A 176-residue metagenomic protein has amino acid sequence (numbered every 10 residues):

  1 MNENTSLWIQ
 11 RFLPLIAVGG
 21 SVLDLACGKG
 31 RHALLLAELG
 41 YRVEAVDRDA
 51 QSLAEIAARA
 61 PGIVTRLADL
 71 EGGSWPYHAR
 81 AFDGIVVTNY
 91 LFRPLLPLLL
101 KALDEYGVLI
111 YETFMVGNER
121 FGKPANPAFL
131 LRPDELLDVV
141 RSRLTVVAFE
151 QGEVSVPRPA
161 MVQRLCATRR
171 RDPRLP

Functional and structural regions predicted by a protein language model:
N2-G19: Conserved alpha-helix/loop element of class I SAM-dependent methyltransferases that forms part of the SAM/SAH-binding
G20-G28: Conserved class I S-adenosyl-L-methionine
D49-Q51: Conserved SAM/SAH-binding beta-strand->alpha-helix loop
I56-A57: Conserved SAM-binding loop
P61-G73: Conserved SAM-binding strand-loop segment of SAM-dependent methyltransferases
W75-G84: A short acidic, Gly/Pro-enriched loop at the edge of an enzyme's catalytic core that lines a small-molecule cofactor
Y106-M115: Conserved beta-strand signature within the Rossmann-like core of class I S-adenosyl-L-methionine
V154-P176: Core SAM-dependent methyltransferase catalytic element
